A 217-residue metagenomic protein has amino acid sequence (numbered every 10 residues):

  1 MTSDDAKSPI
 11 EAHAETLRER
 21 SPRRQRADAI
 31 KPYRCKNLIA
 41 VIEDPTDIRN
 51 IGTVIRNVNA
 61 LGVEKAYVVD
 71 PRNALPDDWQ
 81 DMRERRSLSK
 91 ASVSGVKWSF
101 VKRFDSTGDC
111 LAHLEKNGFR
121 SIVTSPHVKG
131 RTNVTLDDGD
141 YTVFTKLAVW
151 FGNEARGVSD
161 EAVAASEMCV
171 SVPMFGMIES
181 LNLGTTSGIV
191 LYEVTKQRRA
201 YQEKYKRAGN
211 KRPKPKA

Functional and structural regions predicted by a protein language model:
M1-H13: Helix-enriched interaction subdomains in cytosolic or periplasmic regions, typified by TIR/SEFIR signaling/NADase cores
S3, L17-R131, T195, E203 (+1 more regions): RNA substrate-binding interface of SAM-dependent RNA methyltransferases
K31-R34, A91-S94, G139-V143, A162-V163 (+1 more regions): Solvent-exposed alpha-helices and their adjacent loops that cap or buttress functional pockets in soluble metabolic
V54-R56, D81-R83, L136-Y141, V163-S166 (+1 more regions): Short, glycine/charged-enriched secondary-structure capping and boundary segments
I122-M174: Active-site/ligand-binding-proximal alpha/beta "capping" segment
D160-A217: Structured adenosyl-cofactor binding patch, chiefly the S-adenosyl-L-methionine
